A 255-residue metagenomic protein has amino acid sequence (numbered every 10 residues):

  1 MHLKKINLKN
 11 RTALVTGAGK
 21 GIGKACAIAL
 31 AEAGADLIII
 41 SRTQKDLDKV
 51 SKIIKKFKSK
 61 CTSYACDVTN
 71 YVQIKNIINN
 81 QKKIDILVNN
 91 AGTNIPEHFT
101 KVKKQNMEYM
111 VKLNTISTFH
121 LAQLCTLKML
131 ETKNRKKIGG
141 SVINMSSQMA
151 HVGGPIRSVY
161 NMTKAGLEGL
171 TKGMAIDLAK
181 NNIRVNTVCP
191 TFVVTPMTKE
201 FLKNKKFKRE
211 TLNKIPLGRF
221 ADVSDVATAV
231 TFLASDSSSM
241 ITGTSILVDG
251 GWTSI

Functional and structural regions predicted by a protein language model:
H2, I183, R219-V248, T253-S254: C-terminal substrate-recognition "lid" of short-chain dehydrogenase/reductases
T12, G19-G21: Conserved glycine-rich cofactor-binding loop
K45, Y64-N76, K104, D225: The beta1-alpha1 cofactor-binding region of Rossmann-like NAD(H)/NADP(H)-dependent oxidoreductases
H98-F99, K103-V111, T211: Substrate-binding pocket helix/loop in short-chain dehydrogenase/reductase
A122, T163, T171: Active-site helix of classical SDR
L127, I176-K180, S239: Alpha-helical segment proximal to the catalytic Tyr-Lys
S147: Residue(s) in the substrate-gating loop at a strand-loop-helix junction that position the organic substrate next
